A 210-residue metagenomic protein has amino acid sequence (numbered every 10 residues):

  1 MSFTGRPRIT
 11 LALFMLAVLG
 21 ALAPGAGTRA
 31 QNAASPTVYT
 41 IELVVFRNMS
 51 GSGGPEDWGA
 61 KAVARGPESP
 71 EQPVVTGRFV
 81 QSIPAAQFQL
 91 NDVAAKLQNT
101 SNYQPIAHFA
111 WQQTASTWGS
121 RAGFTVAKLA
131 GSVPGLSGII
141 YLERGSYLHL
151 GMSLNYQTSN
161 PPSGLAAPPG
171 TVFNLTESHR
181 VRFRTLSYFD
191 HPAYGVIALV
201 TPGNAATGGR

Functional and structural regions predicted by a protein language model:
M1, W111, R184-S187: Aromatic-residue detector
M1-P7: N-terminal secretory signal peptides that target proteins for export/translocation
I9, T28, F189: Functionally constrained cores in energy, signaling, and assembly domains
A12-A21: Bacterial N-terminal signal peptides
A17, A26-T28: Cleavable N-terminal signal peptides
R29-V181: Extended, low-hydrophobicity segments enriched in charged/polar residues
N174-R210: C-terminal partner/receptor-binding element of secreted or periplasmic proteins
